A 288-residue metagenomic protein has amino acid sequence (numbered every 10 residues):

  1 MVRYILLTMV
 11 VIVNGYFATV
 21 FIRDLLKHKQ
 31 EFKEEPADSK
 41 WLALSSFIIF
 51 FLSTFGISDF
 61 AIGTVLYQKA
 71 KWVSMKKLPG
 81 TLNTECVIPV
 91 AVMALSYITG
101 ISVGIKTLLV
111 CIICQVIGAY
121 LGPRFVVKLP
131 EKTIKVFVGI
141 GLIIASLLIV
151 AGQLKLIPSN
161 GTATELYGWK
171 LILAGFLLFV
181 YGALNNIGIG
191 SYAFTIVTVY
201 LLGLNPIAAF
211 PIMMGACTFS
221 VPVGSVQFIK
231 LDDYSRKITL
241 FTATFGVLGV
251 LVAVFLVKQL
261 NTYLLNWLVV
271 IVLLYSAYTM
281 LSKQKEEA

Functional and structural regions predicted by a protein language model:
M1-V10: Feature marks short, highly hydrophobic, charge-poor N-terminal signal-anchor/signal peptide-like helices that anchor
L6, N261-V270: Loop-to-transmembrane alpha-helix initiation sites
V13-Q30, P123-R124, I140-T162, Y275-A288: Transmembrane helix exit motif
A18-H28, G63-S74, A119-E131, G182-A183 (+2 more regions): C-terminal ends of transmembrane helices
P36-Q115, G175-G246, V250, V254 (+1 more regions): Small-residue-rich hydrophobic segments that form or flank transmembrane alpha-helices in multi-pass membrane proteins
W72-S74, P130-I134, N205, N261-L265: A helix-boundary/kink motif common to multi-pass secondary transporters, especially Major Facilitator Superfamily
P79, K135-V138, F210, L240 (+1 more regions): Hydrophobic/aromatic positions within or immediately flanking transmembrane alpha-helices of multi-pass small-molecule
Y97-I105, Q153-L166, V254-Y263: Membrane-interface helix termini and inter-helical loops of multi-pass transporters
